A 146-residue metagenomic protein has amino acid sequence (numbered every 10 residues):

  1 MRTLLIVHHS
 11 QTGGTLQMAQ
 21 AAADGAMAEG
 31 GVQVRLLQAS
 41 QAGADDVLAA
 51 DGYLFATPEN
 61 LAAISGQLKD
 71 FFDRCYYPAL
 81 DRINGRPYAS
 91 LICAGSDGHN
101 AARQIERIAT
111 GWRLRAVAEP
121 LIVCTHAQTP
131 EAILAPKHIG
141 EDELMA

Functional and structural regions predicted by a protein language model:
R2-E29: N-terminal beta1-alpha1 ligand-phosphate binding loop
R2-T3, Q33, P87: Residues at the starts of beta-strands that form the adenosine-phosphate
L4-I6, L54, F71, G140: Residue-level detection of beta-strand scaffold positions
V7, M18-A19, A101, E143-A146: Hydrophobic alpha-helical membrane-association signature
G31-G43: A short beta-strand-loop structural module common to alpha/beta enzyme folds
S40-A118, C124: Helix-loop-strand module that forms the ligand-binding subsite of alpha/beta enzymes
G43, V117-A146: Glycine-rich phosphate/pyrophosphate-binding loop and the adjoining helix
